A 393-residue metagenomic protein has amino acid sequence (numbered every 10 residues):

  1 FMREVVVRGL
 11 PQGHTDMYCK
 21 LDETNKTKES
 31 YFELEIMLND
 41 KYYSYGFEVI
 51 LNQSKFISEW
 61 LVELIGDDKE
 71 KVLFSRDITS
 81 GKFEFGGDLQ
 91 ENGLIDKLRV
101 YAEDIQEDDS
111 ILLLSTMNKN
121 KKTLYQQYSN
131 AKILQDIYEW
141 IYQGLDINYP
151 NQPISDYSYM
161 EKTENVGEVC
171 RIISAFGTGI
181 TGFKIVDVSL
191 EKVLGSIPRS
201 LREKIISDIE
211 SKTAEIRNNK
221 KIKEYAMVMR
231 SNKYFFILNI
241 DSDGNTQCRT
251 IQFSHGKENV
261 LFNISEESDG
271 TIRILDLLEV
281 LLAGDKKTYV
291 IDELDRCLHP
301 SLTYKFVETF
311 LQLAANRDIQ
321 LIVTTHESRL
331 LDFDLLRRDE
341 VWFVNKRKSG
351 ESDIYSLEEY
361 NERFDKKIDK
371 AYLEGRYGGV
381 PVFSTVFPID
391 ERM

Functional and structural regions predicted by a protein language model:
F1-R8, N245-M393: Switch/communication elements of ASCE P-loop NTPase nucleotide-binding domains
F1-S54: Conserved P-loop NTP-binding catalytic core
G13-Y18, M229-F235, T325-S328: Short Pro/Gly-enriched beta-strand edge/turn motifs at strand-loop
K26-Y31, N52-I57, G244-T250, R337-D339: A short, compositionally biased
F32-M37, L61, F253-S254: Short beta-strand segments that buttress and anchor functional surface loops
N39-Y43, D68-E70, E258-V260, G350-E351: Short acidic/polar mixed-charge low-complexity motifs
S44-K204: Electropositive, glycine-dotted interaction segments that contact anionic polymers or phosphate-rich ligands
Y138-T288, E359, G375, V386: Conserved NTPase motor "head" modules and their coupling/switch loops across ABC/AAA+ ATPases, GTPases, and GHKL ATPases
